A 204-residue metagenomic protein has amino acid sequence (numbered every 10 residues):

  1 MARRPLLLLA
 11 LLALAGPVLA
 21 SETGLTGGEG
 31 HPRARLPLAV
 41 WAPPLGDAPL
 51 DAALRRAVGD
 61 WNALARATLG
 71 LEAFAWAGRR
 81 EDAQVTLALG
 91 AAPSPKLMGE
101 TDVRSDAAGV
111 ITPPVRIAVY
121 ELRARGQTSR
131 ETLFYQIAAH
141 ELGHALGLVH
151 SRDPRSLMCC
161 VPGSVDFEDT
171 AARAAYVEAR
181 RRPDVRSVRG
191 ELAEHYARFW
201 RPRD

Functional and structural regions predicted by a protein language model:
A2, L9-L50, V58, N62-A63 (+2 more regions): Disordered inhibitory propeptide/activation segment of secreted metzincin zinc metalloprotease zymogens, centered on
A2-R3, E131: Structural motif marking the loop-to-transmembrane transition
R3, G16, A73, R80 (+2 more regions): A sequence-level detector of short, solvent-exposed, charge-rich linear segments
D51-A145, V149-R152, G163: Metzincin-family zinc-dependent endopeptidase catalytic domain
S105-A107, I111-T128, T132-L133, V149-D204: Metalloprotease/metallohydrolase-associated module, dominated by Zn2+-dependent proteases
